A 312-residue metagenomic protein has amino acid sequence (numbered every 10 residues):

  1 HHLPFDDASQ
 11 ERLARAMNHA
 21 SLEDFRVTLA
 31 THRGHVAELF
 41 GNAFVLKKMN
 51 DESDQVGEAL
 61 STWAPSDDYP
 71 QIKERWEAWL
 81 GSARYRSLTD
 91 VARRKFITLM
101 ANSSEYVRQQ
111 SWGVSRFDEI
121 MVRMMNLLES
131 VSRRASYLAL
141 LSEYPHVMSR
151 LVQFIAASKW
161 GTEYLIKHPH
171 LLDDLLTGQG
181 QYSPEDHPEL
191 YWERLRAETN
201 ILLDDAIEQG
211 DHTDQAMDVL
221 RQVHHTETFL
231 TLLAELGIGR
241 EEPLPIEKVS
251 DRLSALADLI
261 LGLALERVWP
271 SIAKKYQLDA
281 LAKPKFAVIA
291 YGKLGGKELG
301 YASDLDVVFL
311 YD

Functional and structural regions predicted by a protein language model:
H1-D312: Non-catalytic regulatory/linker segments of enzymes
